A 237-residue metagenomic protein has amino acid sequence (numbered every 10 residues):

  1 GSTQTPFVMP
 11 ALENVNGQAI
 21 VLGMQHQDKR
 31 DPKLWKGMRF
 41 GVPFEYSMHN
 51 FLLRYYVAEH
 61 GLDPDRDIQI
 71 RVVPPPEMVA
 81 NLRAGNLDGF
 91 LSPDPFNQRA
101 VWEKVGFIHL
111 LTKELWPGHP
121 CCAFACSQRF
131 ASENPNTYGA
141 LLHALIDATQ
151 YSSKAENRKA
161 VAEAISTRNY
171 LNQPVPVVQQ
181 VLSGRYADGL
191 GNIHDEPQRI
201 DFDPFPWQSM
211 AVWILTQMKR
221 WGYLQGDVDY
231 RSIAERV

Functional and structural regions predicted by a protein language model:
G1-D65, Q69-V72, N81-A100, V105-G118: Short, glycine-/small- and polar/acidic-enriched structural segments that line small-molecule recognition paths
V21, R54, Q98, L142 (+2 more regions): Predominant activation on well-ordered alpha-helical scaffold segments within soluble catalytic domains
L34-M38, A123, A144-T149, H194-F202: Flexible glycine/proline-enriched surface loops and loop-helix/loop-strand junctions
G41-E45, S153, F202-P206: Conserved aromatic-histidine-acidic binding/catalytic patches
H60-G61, N169, G222: A broad structural signal for alpha-helix termini and local helix breaks/kinks
E77, D88-L182: Pocket-lining segment of extracytoplasmic ligand-binding domains
N172-V237: Segments of small-molecule ligand-sensing domains
